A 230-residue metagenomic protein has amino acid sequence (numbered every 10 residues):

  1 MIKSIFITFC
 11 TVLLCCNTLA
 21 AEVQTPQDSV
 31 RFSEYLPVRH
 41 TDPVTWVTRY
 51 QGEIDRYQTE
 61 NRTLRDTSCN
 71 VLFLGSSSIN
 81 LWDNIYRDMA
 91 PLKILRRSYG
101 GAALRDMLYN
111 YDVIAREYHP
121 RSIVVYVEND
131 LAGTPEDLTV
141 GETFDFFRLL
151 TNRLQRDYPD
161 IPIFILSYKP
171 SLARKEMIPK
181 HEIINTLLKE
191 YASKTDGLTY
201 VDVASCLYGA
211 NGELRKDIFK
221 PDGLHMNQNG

Functional and structural regions predicted by a protein language model:
M1-V71, R87: N-terminal secretory targeting modules
L64-T67, D88-M89, R116-E117, D157 (+1 more regions): Extracellular/periplasmic catalytic domains that process cell-envelope and extracellular macromolecules
L72-L74, L95: Conserved beta-strand elements of the Class I
I79-L95, D106-F144, F164, Y168-L172: Oxyanion-hole/transition-state-stabilizing segment in secreted/luminal serine hydrolases and related acyltransferases
Y111, F147-N152, N185: Generic structural signal for well-ordered alpha-helices, preferentially at hydrophobic/aromatic core positions
Y126-A132, N152-I183, A204-Y208: Active-site segments of SGNH/GDSL-like serine hydrolases that catalyze O-acetyl group transfer/hydrolysis on lipids
D137-R148, I178, E182, Q228: Non-membrane alpha-helical structural segments and their capping/turn regions in soluble enzymes
P170-G230: Catalytic His-Asp segment of secreted/periplasmic serine-dependent ester chemistry enzymes
